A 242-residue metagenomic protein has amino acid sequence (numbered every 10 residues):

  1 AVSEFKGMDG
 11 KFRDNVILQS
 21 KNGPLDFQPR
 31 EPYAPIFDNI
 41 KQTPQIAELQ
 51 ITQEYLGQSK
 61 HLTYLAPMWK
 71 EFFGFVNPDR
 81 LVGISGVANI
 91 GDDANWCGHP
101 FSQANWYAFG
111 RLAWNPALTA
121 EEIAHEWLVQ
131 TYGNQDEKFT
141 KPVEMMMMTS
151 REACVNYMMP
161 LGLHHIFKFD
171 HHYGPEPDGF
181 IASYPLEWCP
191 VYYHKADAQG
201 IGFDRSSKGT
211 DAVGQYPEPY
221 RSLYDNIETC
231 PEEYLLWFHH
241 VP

Functional and structural regions predicted by a protein language model:
A1-D136, E144-M145, P177: Catalytic-core regions of glycoside hydrolase
D79-P242: Catalytic domains of carbohydrate-active enzymes that cleave complex glycans
